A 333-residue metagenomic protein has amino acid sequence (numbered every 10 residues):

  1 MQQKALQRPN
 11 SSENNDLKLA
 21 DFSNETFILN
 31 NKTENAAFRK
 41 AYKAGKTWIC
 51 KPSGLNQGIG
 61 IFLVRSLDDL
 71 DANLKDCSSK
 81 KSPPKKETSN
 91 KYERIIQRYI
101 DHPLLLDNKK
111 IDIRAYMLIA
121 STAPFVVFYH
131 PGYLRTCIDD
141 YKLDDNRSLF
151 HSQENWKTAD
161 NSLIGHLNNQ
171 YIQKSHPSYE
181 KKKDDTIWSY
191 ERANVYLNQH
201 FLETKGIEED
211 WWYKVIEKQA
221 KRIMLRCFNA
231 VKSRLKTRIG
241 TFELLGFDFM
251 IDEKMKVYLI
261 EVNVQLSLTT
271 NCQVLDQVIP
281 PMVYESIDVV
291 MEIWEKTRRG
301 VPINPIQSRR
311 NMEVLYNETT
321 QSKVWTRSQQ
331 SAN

Functional and structural regions predicted by a protein language model:
M1-K4, K32-Y42, C272: Helix-boundary/low-complexity linker signature
M1-L19, E25-I28, S53, T204 (+2 more regions): Noncatalytic interaction/regulatory regions of large eukaryotic proteins
K18, R39-K40, K86: Short secondary-structure boundary/capping segments
N24-E25, I59: A detector of helix-start/N-cap boundary segments at the beginnings of structured domains
N30, K43-L244, D252-V257, N263 (+3 more regions): Catalytic core of tubulin tyrosine ligase-like
N263-N271: Glycine-rich phosphate/pyrophosphate-binding beta-alpha loops
